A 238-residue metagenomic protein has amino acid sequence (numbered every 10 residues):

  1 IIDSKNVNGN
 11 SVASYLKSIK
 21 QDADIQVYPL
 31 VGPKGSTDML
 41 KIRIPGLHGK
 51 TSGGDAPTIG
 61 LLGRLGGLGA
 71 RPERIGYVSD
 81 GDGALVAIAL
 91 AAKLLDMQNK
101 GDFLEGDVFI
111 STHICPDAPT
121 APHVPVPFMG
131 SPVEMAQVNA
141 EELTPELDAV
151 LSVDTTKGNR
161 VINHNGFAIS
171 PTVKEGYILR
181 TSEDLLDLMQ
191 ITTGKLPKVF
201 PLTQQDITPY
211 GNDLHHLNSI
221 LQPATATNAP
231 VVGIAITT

Functional and structural regions predicted by a protein language model:
I1-R71: Soluble metallo-hydrolase cores and metallopeptidase-like ectodomains found primarily in the secretory/periplasmic
P33-K34, L47-D55, V78-S79, K100-L104 (+2 more regions): Solvent-exposed alpha-helices and their adjacent loops that cap or buttress functional pockets in soluble metabolic
P57-G60, D107-S111, D148-S152, E175 (+2 more regions): Structural motif
L61, A70-T112: Alpha-helical metal-binding/catalytic segments enriched in His/Glu/Asp
E73, P119-V126, I162-N165: Short acidic, glycine/serine/threonine-rich loops at helix termini
F109-P122, V126-M129: Intrinsically disordered, low-complexity charged/polar segments
V126-L151: A glycine-rich helix N-cap at a beta->alpha junction
T156-T238: Active-site-adjacent substrate-binding region of metalloamidase/peptidase-like peptide-processing proteins
